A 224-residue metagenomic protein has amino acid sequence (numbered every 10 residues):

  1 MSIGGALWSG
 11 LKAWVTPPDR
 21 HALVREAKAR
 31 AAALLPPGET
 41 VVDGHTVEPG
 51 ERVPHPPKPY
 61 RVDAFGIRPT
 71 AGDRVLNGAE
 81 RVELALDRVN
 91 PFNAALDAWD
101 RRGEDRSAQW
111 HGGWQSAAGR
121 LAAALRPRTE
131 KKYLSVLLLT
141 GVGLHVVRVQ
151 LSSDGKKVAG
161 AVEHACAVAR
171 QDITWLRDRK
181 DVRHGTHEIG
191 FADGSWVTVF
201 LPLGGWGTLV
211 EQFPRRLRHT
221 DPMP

Functional and structural regions predicted by a protein language model:
S2-L137: Anionic N-terminal interaction surfaces
S2-V41, H45-T46, V162-P224: Low-complexity intrinsically disordered segments
V82-W196, L203-T208: Phosphoinositide-binding peripheral membrane targeting modules
